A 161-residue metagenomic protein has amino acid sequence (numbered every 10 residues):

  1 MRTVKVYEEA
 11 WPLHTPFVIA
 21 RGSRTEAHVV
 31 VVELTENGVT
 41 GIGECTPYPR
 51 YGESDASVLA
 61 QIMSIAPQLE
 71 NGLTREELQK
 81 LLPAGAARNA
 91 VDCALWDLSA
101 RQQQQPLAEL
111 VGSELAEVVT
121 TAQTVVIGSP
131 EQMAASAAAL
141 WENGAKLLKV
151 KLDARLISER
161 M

Functional and structural regions predicted by a protein language model:
M1-M161: N-terminal capping/lid subdomain adjacent to the active-site entrance of alpha/beta enzymes
